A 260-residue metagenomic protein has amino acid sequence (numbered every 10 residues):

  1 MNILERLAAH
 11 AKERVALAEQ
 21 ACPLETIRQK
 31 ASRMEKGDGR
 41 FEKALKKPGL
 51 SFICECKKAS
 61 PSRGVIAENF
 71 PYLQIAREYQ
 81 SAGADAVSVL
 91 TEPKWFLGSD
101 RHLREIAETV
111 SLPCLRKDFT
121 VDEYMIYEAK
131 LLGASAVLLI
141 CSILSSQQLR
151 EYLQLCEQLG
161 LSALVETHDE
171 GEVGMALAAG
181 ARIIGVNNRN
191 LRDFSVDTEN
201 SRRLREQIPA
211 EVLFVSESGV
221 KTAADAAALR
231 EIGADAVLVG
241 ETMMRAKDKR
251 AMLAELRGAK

Functional and structural regions predicted by a protein language model:
N2-A67: An N-cap/entry alpha-helix motif that binds or orients negatively charged groups
L7, C54, Y79, A129 (+4 more regions): Conserved, mostly hydrophobic/aromatic
H10, K57-A59, E92, F119 (+5 more regions): Active-site beta-loop-alpha junctions enriched in small/polar residues
C56, R63-L164, E170-M175, S201-L204: N-terminal active-site wall of soluble small-molecule enzyme domains
V121-L132, D169-A179, S216, V220-V239: Catalytic cores of alpha/beta
E128-Q148, G185-F194, I232-M252: Glycine-rich phosphate-binding active-site loops on the catalytic face of alpha/beta enzymes
I183-V239: Catalytic-face loop-and-helix region of soluble metabolic enzyme cores
R203-Q207, R245-K260: C-terminal helical cap(s) of enzyme catalytic domains, especially alpha/beta-barrels
